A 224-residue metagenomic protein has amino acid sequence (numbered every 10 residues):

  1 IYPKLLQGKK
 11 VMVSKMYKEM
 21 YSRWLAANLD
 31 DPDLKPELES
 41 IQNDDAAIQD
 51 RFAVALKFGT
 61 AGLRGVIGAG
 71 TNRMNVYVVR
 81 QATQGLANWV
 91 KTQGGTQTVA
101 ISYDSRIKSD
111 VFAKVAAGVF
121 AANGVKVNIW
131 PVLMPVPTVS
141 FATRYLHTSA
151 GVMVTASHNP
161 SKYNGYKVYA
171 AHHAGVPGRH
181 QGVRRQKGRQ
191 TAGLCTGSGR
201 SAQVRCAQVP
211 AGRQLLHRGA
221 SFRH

Functional and structural regions predicted by a protein language model:
L5-G8, M12-L34: Charged, compositionally biased N-terminal leader segments and the immediate start of the first structured element
S22-A27, G95-A171: Ferredoxin-reductase
W24-L25, A47-F52, L56, Y166-H224: Gly/Ser/Thr-enriched, mixed-charge loops and adjacent short helices that form phosphate/oxyanion-binding elements
L29-A47: Long, contiguous juxta-domain segments that are non-catalytic but functionally important
D45-L56, V78-V90: Conserved oxyanion/phosphate-binding beta-strand-loop segments in alpha/beta enzyme cores
F52-N72, S157: Conserved phosphate/anionic-ligand binding catalytic regions in large, soluble enzymes, centered on
M74-T83, P131, P135, V209-R223: Phosphate/oxyanion-binding active-site loops and adjacent basic polyanion-contact surfaces
T83-V99, H224: Glycine-rich phosphate/diphosphate-binding loops that line cofactor/substrate pockets in enzymes
